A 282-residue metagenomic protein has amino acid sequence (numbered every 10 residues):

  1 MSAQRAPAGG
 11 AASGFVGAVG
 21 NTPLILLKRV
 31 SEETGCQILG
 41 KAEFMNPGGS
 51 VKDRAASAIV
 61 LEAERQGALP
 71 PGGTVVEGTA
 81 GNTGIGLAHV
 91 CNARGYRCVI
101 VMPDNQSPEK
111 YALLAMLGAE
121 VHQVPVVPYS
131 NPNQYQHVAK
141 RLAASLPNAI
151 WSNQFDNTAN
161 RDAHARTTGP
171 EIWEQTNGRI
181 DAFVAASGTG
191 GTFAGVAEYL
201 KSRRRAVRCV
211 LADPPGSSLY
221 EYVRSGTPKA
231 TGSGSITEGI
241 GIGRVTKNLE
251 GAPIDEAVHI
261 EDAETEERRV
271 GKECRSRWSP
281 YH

Functional and structural regions predicted by a protein language model:
M1-R277: PLP-dependent amino-acid enzyme catalytic core
Y281-H282: Intrinsic-disorder-associated, low-complexity terminal segments enriched in Asp/Asn/His/Tyr and depleted of Lys/Arg
